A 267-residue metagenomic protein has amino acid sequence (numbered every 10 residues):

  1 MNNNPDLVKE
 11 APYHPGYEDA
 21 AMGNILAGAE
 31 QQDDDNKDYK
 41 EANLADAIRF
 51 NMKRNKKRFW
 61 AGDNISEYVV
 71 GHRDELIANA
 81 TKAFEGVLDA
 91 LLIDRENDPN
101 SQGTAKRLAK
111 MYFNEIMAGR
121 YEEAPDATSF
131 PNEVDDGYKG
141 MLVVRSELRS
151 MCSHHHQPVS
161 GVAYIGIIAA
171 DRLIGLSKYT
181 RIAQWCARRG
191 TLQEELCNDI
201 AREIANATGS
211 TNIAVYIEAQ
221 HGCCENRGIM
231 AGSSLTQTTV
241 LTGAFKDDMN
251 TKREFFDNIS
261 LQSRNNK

Functional and structural regions predicted by a protein language model:
N2-K267: A domain-level signal for the structural core that forms small-molecule/cofactor-binding pockets and catalytic centers
